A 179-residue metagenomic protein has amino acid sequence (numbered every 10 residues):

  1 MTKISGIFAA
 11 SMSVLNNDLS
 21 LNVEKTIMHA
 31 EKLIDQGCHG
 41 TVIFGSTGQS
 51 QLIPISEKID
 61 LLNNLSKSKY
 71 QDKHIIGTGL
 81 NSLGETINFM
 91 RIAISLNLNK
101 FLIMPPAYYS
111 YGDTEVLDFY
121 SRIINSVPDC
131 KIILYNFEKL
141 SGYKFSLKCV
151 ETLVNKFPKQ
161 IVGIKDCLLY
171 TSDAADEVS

Functional and structural regions predicted by a protein language model:
M1-T2, S179: The identity of the second residue at the extreme N-terminus of proteins
T2-A9, V14-L15, V23-V127, K131-G142: Active-site beta->alpha loop and helix N-cap motifs at the rims of alpha/beta catalytic domains
M28, E57, I164, A175-D176: Residue-level micro-sites within transmembrane alpha helices that shape and flank functional polar/acidic positions
L62, I124, V150-V154, S172: Short amphipathic alpha-helical segments and helix-helix/interface helices
L147-V162: Catalytic pocket-lining loop regions of alpha/beta-barrel enzymes, especially the amidohydrolase/enolase/GH5 lineages
I161-L169: Catalytic beta/alpha-barrel core
Y170-S179: Single conserved hydrophobic/aromatic residue that forms the stacking wall/gate of nucleotide- or nucleobase-binding
